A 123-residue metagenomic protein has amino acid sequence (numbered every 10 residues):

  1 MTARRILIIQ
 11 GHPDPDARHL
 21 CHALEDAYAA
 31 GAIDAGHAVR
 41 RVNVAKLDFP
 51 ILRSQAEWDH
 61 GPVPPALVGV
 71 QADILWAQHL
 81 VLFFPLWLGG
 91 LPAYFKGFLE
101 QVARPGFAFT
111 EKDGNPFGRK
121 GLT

Functional and structural regions predicted by a protein language model:
M1-A3, L122-T123: Short, flexible coil/linker segments at domain boundaries that flank nucleotide/cofactor-interacting
T2-H37: N-terminal beta1-alpha1 ligand-phosphate binding loop
R18-H19, I51, L91-A93: Short glycine-/acidic-enriched loop or helix-start segments at secondary-structure transitions that form or flank
C21-L24, S54-E57, F95-F98: Short, glycine/charged-enriched secondary-structure capping and boundary segments
R41-V63: N-terminal beta-loop-helix "entrance" segment that forms/cooperates in small-molecule cofactor or anionic ligand
P62-T123: Helix-loop-strand module that forms the ligand-binding subsite of alpha/beta enzymes
